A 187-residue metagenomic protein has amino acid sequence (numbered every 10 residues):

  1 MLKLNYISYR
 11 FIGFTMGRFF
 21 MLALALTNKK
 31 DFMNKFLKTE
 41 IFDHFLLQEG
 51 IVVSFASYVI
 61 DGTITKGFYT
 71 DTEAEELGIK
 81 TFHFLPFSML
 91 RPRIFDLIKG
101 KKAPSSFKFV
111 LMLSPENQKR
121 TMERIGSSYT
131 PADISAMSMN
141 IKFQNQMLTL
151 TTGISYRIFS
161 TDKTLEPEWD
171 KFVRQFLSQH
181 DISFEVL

Functional and structural regions predicted by a protein language model:
M1, M16, A74, T121-M122: Extended hydrophobic/Leu-rich segments
M1-F20: N-terminal amphipathic/basic-hydrophobic helices that include classical n-h-c signal peptides and signal-anchor
K3-I7, V59, F107: Intrinsically disordered, low-complexity peptide-like regions
G17-S88: Charge-rich, low-complexity N-terminal segments
K29, Y58, T63, M112-Q118 (+2 more regions): Generic structural motif
G50-S54, Y58, T63, T130 (+3 more regions): Short, surface-exposed, charged/polar-biased interaction segments
F82-M147: Surface-exposed, low-hydrophobicity interaction/linker segments
L148-L187: Mixed-charge, glycine-accented linear interaction segment located at domain edges/termini
